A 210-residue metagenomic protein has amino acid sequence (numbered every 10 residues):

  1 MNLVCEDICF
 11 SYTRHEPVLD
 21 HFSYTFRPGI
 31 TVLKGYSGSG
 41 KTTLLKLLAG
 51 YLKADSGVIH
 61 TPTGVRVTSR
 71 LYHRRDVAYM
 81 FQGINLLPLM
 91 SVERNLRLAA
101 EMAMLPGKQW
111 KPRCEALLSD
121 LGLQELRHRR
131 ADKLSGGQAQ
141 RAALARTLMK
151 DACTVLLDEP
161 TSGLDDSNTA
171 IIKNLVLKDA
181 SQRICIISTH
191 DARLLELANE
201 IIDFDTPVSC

Functional and structural regions predicted by a protein language model:
A49: Helix-to-loop junction immediately C-terminal to a conserved catalytic motif
G64-A78, D179: ABC ATPase NBD coupling module
M90-M102: Q-loop/switch helix immediately C-terminal to the Walker
K108-L126: Conserved ABC ATPase "signature" region
R130-Q138: Conserved ABC ATPase signature
L144: Hydrophobic anchor residue at the start of the ABC signature
V155-E159: Catalytic Walker B motif of ABC-type/P-loop ATPase nucleotide-binding domains
